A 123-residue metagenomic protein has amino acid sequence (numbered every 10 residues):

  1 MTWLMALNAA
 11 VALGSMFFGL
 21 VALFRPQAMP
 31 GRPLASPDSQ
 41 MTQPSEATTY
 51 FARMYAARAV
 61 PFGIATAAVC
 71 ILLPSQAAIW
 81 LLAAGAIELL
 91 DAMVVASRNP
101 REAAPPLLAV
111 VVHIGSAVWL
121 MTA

Functional and structural regions predicted by a protein language model:
T2-A9, R53, S75-L82, A103-L107: Alpha-helical transmembrane segments of integral membrane proteins
W3-F24: N-terminal signal-anchor transmembrane alpha helix
F17, P44-A68, A83-A86: Core segments of alpha-helical transmembrane spans in multipass integral membrane proteins
G19-L20, G63-A68, A92-M93, A117-V118: Alpha-helical transmembrane segments of multipass membrane proteins
A22-T48: Cytosolic, membrane-interface loops and tails of multi-pass inner-membrane proteins
R58, A78-D91, I114: Hydrophobic alpha-helical membrane segments
L72, A78-W80, L90-P105, A123: Membrane-helix boundary connector in multi-pass membrane proteins
L107-A123: Small-residue-rich segments of transmembrane alpha-helices in multi-pass membrane proteins, especially helix faces
